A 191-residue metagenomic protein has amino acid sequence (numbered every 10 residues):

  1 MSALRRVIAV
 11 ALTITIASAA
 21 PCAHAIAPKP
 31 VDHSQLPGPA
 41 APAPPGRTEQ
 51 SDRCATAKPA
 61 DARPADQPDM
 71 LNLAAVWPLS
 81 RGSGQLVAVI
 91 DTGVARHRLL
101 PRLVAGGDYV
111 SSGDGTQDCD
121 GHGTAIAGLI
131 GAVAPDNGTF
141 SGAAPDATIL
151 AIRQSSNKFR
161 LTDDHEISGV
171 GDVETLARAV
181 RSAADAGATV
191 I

Functional and structural regions predicted by a protein language model:
M1-I8: Bacterial N-terminal signal peptides that target proteins for export
R6, T13-G84, R98: Protease zymogen maturation seam
Q67-M70, D120, V170-E174: Conserved phosphate-coordination/catalytic loops
M70-L73, N137, A177: Structural motif corresponding to alpha-helix initiation and N-cap regions
A75-V87, V94-A105, G113-G169: Subtilisin-like serine protease catalytic core
V87-A88, T189: Beta-strand elements within well-structured catalytic alpha/beta cores of enzymes that handle phosphate/sulfate esters
N157-I191: Substrate-binding/access-modulating region of protease and related hydrolase catalytic domains
